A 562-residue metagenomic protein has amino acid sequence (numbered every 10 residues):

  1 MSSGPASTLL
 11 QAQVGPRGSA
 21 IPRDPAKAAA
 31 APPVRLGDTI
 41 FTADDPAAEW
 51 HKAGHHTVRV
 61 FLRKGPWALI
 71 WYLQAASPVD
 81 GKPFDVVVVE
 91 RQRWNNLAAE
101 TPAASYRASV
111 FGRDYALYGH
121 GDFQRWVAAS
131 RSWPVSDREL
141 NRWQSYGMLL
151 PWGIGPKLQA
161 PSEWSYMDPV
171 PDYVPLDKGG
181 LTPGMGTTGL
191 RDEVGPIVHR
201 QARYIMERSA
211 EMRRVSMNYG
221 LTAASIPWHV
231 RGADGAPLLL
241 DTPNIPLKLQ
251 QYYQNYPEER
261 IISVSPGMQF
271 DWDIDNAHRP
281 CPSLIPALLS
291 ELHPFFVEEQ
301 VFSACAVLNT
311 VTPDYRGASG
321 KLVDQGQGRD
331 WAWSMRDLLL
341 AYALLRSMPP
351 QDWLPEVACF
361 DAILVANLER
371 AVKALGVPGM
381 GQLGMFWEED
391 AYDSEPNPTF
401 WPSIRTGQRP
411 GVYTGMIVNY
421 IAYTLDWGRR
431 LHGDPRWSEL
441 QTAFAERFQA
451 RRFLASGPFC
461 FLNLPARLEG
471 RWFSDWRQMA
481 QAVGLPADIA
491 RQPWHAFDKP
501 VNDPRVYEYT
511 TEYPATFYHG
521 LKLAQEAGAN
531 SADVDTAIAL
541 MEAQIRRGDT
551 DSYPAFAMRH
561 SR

Functional and structural regions predicted by a protein language model:
S2-R35: Solvent-exposed N-terminal domain segments of exported/luminal and surface proteins
P22-A28, R35-F41, D45-R562: Catalytic cores of extracellular degradative/oxidative enzymes
